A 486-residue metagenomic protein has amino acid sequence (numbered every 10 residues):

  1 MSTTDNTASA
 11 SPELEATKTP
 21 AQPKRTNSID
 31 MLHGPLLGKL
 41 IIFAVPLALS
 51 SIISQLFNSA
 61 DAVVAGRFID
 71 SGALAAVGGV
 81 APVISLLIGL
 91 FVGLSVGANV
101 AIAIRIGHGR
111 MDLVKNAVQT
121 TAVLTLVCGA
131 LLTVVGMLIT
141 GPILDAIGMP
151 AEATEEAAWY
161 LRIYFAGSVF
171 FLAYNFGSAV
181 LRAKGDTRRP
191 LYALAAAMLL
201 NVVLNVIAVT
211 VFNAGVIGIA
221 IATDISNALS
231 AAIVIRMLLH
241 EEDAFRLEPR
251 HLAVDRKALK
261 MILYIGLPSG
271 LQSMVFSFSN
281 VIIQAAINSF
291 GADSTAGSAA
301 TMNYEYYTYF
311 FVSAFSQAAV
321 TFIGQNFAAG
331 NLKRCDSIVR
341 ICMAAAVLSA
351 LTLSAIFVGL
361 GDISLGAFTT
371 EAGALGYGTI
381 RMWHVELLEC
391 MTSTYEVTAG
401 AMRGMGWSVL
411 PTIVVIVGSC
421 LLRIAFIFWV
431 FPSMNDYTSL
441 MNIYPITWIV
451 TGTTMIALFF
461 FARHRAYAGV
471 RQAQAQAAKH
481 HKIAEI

Functional and structural regions predicted by a protein language model:
S2-A44, I102-V169, V211-L267, I323-L388 (+1 more regions): Short alpha-helical transmembrane segments in multi-pass integral membrane proteins
M31-F68, P82-G97, A101, L126-T133 (+5 more regions): N-terminal transmembrane alpha-helices
I42-D61, I163, Y174, A197 (+5 more regions): Transmembrane helical elements of multi-pass membrane transporters/channels
I52, L56-A75, L144-A151, I207-A214 (+4 more regions): Helix-terminus/linker motif at the lipid-water interface of multi-pass membrane proteins
S59-V63, V134, F176-V180, V202-I207 (+7 more regions): Alpha-helical transmembrane segments of multipass membrane proteins
I69-P82, A157-L161, A220, A292-Y307 (+2 more regions): Small-residue hotspots at the loop-to-helix junctions and early N-terminal turns of transmembrane alpha-helices
L74-V134, F171-P190, Q284, G297-G361 (+1 more regions): Small-residue-rich hydrophobic transmembrane alpha-helices
S95, N99, I163-R182, P190-N201 (+5 more regions): Short runs within selected transmembrane alpha-helices of multi-pass transporters and secretion channels
